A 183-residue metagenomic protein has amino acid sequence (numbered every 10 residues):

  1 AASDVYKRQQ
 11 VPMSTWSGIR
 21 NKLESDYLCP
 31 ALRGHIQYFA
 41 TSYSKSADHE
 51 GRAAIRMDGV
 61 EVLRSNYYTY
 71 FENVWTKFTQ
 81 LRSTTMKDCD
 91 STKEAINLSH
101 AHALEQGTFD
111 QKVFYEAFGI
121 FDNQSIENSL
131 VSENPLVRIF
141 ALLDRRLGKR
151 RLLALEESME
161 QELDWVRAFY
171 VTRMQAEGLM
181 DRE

Functional and structural regions predicted by a protein language model:
A1-Y6: Short, small-residue-biased leader/transition segments that mark boundaries at the very start of proteins
K7-E183: Alpha-helical scaffold segments
